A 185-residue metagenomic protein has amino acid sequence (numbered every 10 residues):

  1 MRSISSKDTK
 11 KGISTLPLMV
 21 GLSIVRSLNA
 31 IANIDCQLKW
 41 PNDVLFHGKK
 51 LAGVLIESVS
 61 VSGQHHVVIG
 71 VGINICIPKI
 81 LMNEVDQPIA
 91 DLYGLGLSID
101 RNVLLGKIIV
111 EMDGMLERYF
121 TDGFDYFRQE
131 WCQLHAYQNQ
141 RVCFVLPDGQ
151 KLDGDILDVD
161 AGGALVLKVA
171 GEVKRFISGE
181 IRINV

Functional and structural regions predicted by a protein language model:
M1-H65, P88, G94, I99-V103 (+3 more regions): Contiguous, small/hydrophobic- and glycine-enriched helical/loop subdomains that border and often "cap" functional
R2, L38, I56, I69-I73 (+2 more regions): Preference for bulky hydrophobic residues occupying beta-strand positions in well-ordered beta-sheet regions
N33-D35, Q129-H135, D153-V159: Short linear motifs in intrinsically disordered
P41, L51-G53, R128, N139-R141 (+1 more regions): Conserved beta-strand residues within beta-sheet cores
G63-Y93: Short, acidic (Asp/Glu-rich) active-site segment that either coordinates a divalent metal cofactor
S98, Q138-V185: Conserved RNA-binding domains used in RNP assembly and mRNA/RNA metabolism
D122-D148: Short boundary/loop segments of OB/S1/cold-shock single-stranded nucleic-acid-binding domains
